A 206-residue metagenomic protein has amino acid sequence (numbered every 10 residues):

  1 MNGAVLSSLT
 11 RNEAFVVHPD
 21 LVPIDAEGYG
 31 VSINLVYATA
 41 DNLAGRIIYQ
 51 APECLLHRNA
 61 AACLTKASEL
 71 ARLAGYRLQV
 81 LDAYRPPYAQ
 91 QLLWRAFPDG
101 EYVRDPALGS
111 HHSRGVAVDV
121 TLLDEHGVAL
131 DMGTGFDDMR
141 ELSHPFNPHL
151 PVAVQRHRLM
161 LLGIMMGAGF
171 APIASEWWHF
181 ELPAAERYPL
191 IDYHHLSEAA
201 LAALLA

Functional and structural regions predicted by a protein language model:
M1-A83, R95-S175, E181-A206: Extracytoplasmic cell-surface/polysaccharide-interacting catalytic and binding patches
P86: Segments that shape or occlude catalytic/ligand-binding pockets
